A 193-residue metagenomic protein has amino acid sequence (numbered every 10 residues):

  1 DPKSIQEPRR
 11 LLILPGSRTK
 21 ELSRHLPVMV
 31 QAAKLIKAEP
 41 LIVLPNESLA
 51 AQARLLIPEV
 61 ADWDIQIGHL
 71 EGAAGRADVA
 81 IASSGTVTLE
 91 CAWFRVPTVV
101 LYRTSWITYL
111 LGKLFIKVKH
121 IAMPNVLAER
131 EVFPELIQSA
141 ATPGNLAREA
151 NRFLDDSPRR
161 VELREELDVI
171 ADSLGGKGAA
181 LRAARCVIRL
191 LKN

Functional and structural regions predicted by a protein language model:
D1-N193: Nucleotide-activated sugar donor-binding and catalytic core shared by glycosyltransferases and related lipid-linked
